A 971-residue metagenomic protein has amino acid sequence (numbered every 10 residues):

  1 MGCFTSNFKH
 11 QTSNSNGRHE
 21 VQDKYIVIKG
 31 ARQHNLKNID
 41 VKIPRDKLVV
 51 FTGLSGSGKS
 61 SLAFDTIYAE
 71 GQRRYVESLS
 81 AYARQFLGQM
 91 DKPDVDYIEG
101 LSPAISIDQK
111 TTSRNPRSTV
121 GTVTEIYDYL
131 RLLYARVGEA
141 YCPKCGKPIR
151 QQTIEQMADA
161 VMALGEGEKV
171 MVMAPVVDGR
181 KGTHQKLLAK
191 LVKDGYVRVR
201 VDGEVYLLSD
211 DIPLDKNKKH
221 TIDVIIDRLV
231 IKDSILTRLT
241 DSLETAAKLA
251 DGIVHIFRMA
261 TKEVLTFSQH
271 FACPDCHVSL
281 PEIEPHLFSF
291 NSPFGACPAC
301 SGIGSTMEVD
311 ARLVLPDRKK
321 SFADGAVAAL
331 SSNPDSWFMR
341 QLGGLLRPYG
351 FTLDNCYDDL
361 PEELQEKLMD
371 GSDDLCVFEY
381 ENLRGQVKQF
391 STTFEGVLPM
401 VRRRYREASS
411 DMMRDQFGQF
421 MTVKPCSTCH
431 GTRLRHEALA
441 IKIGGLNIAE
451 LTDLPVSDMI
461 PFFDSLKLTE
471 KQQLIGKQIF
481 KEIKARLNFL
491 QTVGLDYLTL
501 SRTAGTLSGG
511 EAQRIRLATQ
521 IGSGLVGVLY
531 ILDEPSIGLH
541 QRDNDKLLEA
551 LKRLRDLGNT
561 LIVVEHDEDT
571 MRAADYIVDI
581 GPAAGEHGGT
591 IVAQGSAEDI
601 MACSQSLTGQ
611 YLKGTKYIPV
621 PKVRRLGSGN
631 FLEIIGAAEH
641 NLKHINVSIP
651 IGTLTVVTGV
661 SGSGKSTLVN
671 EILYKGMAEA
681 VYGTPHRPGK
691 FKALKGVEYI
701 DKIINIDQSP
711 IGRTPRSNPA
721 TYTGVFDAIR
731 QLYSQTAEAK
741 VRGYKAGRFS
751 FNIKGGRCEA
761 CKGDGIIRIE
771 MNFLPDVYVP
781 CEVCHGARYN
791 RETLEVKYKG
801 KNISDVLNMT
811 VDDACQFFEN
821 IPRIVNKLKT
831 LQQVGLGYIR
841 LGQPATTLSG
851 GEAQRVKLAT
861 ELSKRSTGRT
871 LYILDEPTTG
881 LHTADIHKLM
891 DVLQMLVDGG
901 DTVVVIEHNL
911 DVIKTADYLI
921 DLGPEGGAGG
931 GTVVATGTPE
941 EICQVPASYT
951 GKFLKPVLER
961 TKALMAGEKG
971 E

Functional and structural regions predicted by a protein language model:
G2-E971: Conserved phosphate-binding elements of NTP-dependent enzyme cores
